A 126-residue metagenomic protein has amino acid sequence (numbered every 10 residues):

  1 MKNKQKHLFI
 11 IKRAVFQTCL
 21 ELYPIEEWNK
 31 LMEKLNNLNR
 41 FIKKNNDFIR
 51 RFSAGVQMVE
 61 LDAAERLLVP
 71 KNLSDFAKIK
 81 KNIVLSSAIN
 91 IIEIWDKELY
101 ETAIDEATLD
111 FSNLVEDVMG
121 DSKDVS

Functional and structural regions predicted by a protein language model:
M1-M58, A63, N72-S126: Flexible "stalk/tail and boundary" regions
